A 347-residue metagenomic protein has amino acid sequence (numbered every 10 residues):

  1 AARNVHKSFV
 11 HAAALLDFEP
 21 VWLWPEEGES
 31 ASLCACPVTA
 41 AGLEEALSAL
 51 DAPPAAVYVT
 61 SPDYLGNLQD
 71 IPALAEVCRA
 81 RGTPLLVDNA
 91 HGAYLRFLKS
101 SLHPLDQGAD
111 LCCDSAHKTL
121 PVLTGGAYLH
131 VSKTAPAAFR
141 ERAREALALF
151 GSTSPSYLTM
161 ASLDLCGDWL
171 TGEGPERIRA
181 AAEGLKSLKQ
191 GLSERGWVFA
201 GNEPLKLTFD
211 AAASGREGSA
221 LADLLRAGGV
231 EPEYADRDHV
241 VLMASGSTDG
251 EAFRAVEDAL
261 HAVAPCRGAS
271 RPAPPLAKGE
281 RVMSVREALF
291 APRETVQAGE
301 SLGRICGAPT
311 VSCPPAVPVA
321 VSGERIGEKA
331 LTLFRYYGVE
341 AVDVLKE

Functional and structural regions predicted by a protein language model:
A1-V198: Conserved PLP-enzyme active-site core in the AAT-like
A2, L23, T60, D88 (+7 more regions): Generic beta-strand/beta-sheet core signal
Y64, K118-T119, T134-P136, P155 (+6 more regions): Short, glycine-/Ser/Thr-/acidic-enriched flexible segments
T83, G125-A127, L205-L207, G228-V230 (+4 more regions): Structural beta-strand/beta-sheet cores of well-ordered domains, especially the beta-sheet scaffolds that support
L163, L221, S312: Anaerobic metallocofactor- and corrinoid-dependent redox/one-carbon enzyme cores, especially those from methanogenesis
I178-G228, A235, H239-D258, A262-A264 (+1 more regions): Conserved PLP-binding catalytic core of the aspartate aminotransferase-like
P265-A273, D343-L345: Conserved short beta-strand edge segments in small beta-sheet-based binding/regulatory domains
E280-L345: C-terminal accessory/binding modules appended to enzymatic or scaffolding proteins
